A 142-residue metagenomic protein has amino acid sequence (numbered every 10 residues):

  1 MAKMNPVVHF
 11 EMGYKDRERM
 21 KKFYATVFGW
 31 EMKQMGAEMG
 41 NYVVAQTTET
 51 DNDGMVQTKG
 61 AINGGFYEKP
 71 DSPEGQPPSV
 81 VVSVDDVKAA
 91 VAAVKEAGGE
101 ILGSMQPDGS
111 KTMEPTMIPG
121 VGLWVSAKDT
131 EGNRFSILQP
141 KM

Functional and structural regions predicted by a protein language model:
M1, E68-S72, L102: A short alpha-helix capping/helix-coil boundary motif
A2-K3, M12, M35, V91-M142: Vicinal oxygen chelate
A2-M4, E11-G60, E96: Core segments of cupin and vicinal oxygen chelate
V7-K15, Y67-K95, L123-K128: Vicinal oxygen chelate
T26-F28, E68-E74, N133: A solvent-exposed interaction/effector surface
V43-T47, F66, A127: Short beta-strand element of the conserved SAM-dependent methyltransferase core
Q57-G60, P73-E74, I118: Extracellular/periplasmic catalytic domains that process cell-envelope and extracellular macromolecules
G64-F66, F135-S136: Conserved beta-strand in the GNAT
